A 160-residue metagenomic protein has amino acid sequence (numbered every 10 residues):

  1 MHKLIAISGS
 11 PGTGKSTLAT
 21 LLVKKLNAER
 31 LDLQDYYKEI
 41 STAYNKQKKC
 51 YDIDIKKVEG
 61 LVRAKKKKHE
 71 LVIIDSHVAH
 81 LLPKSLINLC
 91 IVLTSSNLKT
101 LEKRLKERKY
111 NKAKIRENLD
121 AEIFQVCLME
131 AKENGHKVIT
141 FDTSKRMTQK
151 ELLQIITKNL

Functional and structural regions predicted by a protein language model:
M1-L4: Pre-Walker A (Motif I) flank of P-loop NTPase domains
I7: Hydrophobic anchor at the beta1->P-loop junction of P-loop NTPases
S10: P-loop (Walker A) phosphate-binding loop of NTP-binding proteins
K15: Conserved lysine of the Walker
L18: Hydrophobic positions on the alpha1 helix immediately C-terminal to the Walker A/P-loop
E29-L82: ATP-dependent small-molecule kinase phosphotransfer cores that center on conserved nucleotide phosphate-binding segments
D75-Y110, K114: ATP-dependent NMP and nucleoside kinases share a basic, alpha-helical "lid"
E102-K103, E107, K132-L160: NTP-dependent small-molecule kinase module
